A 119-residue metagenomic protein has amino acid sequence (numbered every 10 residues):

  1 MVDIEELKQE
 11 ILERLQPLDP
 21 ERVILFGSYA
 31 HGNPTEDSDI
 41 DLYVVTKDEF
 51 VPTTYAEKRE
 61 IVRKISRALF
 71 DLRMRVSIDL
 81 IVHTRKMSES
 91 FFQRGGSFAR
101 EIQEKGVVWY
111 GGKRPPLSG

Functional and structural regions predicted by a protein language model:
M1-R22, H31-E36, K47-G119: Catalytic core of pol beta-like nucleotidyltransferases
S28: Conserved H-loop
D41-V45: Short beta-strand->loop micro-motif that forms the acidic, two-metal-ion catalytic signature in nucleotide-processing
